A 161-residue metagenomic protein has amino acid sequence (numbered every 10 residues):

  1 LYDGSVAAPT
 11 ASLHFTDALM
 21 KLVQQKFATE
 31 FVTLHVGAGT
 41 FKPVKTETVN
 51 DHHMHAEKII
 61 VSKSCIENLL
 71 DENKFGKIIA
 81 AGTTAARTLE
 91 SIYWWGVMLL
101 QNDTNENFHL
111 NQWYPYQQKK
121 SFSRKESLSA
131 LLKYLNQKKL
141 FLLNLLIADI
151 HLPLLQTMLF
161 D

Functional and structural regions predicted by a protein language model:
L1-D161: Surface-exposed, charge/polar-rich loops and edge strands
